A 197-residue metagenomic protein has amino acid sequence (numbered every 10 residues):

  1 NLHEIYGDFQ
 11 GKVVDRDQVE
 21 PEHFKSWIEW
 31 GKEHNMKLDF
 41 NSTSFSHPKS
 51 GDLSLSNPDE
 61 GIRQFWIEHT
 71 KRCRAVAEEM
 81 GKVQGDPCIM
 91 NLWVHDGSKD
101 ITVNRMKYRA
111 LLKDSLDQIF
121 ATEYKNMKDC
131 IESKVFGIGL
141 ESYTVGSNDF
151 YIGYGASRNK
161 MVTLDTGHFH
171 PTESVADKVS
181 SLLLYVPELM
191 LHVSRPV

Functional and structural regions predicted by a protein language model:
N1-H23: Glycine-rich, proline-tolerant flexible connector loops at the mouths of alpha/beta enzymes
E4, V94, R195: Residues that line or immediately flank small-molecule/substrate-binding pockets and catalytic motifs
Y6-K12, P48, K99-D100, G137-L140 (+2 more regions): Flexible loop/turn segments at secondary-structure boundaries
D17-M161: Active-site acidic/histidine proton-transfer and metal-coordination neighborhood in alpha/beta enzyme cores
I131, L164, L191-V193: Active-site flanking residues adjacent to catalytic metal/cofactor-binding acidic residues
H170-V197: A short alpha/beta connector and helix-capping loop motif
